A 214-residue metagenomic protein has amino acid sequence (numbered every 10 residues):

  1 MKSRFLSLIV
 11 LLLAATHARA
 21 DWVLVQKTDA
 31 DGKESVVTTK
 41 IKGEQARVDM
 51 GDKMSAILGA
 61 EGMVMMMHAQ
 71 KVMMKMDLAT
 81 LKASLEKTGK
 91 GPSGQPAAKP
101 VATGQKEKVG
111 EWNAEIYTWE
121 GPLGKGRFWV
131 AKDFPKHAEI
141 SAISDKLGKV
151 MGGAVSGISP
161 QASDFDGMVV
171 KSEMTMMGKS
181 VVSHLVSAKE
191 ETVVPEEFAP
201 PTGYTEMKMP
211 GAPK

Functional and structural regions predicted by a protein language model:
M1-L6: Bacterial N-terminal signal peptides that target proteins for export
S7-I9, Q26-K27: Short helix-onset patch at the extreme N-terminus, typifying the N->h transition of secretory signal peptides
V10-R19: Hydrophobic h-region of N-terminal signal peptides that target proteins for export in Gram-negative bacteria
R19-K214: Extended soluble regions of mature proteins
